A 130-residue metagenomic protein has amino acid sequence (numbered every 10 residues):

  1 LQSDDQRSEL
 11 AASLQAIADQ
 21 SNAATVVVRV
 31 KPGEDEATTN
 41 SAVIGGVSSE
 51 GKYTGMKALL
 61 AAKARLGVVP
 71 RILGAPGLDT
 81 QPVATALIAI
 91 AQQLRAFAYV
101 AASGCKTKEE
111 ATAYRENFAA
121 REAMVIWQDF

Functional and structural regions predicted by a protein language model:
L1-F130: Surface-exposed assembly/interface segments
